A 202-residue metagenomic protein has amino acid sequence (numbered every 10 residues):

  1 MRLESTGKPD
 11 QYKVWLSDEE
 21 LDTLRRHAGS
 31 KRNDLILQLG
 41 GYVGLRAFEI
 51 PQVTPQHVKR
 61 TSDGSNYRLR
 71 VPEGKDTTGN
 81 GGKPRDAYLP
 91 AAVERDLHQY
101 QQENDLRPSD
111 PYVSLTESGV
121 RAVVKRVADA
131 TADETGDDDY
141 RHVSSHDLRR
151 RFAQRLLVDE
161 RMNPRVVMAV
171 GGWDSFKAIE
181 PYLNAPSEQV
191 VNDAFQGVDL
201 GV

Functional and structural regions predicted by a protein language model:
M1-D22, T78-P90, L106-R107: DNA breakage-rejoining catalytic core of tyrosine-based enzymes
R2, V14-A47, L200-V202: Basic, Lys/Arg- and aromatic-enriched nucleic-acid-binding interface segment
G40, P51, M168: The alpha-helix within a helix-turn-helix
Q52-D96: Conserved tyrosine-mediated DNA breakage-rejoining catalytic core shared by Y-recombinases
R70-G74, N192-V198: Short Lys/Arg-enriched helix C-cap and helix-to-coil transition segments that create basic nucleic-acid-contact patches
P90-Y140: Active-site/catalytic core of tyrosine-dependent DNA strand-transfer enzymes
K125-A169, F176, E188: Short, basic (Lys/Arg/His-rich) helix/loop patches that form interaction surfaces in the mid-to-C-terminal regions
G171-Q196: Catalytic-site neighborhood detector that most strongly recognizes the C-terminal catalytic loop/helix of tyrosine
